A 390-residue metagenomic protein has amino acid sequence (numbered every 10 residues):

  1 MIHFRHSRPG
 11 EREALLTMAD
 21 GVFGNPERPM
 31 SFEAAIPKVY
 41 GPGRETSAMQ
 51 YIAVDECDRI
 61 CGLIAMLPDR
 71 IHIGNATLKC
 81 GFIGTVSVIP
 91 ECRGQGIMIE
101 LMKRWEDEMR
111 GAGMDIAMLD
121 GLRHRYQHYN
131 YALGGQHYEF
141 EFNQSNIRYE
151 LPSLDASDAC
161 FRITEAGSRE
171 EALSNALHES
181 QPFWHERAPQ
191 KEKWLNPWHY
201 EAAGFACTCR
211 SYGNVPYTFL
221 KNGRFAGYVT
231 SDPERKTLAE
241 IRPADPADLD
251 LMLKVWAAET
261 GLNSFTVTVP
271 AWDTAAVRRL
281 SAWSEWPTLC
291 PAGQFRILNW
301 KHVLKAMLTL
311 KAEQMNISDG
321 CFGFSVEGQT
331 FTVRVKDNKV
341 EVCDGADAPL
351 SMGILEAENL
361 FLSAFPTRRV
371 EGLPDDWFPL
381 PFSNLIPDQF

Functional and structural regions predicted by a protein language model:
M1-P68, N75-F82, E150-P197, E234-T237: Short amphipathic alpha-helix that is part of the acyltransferase structural core
E45-A48, L63-D69, G74-G96, W105-R110 (+1 more regions): Basic, Lys/Arg-rich alpha-helical nucleic-acid-recognition elements, primarily the DNA-binding modules of transcription
A48, G113-M114, G213-N214, T260-S264: Short, high-confidence coil segments that cap the C-terminus of an alpha-helix and link into the following beta-strand
A48-I52, L63, T85, N214-T218 (+2 more regions): Short hydrophobic/aromatic beta-strand element in the GNAT-like acyltransferase core that lines or flanks the acyl-donor
V88, G94-D107, L119, A244-A257: Conserved acetyl-CoA-binding loop-helix of GNAT-fold acetyltransferases
E108-D120, H124-Y131: Hydrophobic or amphipathic alpha-helical targeting/insertion segments
H124, Y131-L151, A239-D250, K254-F390: Active-site/acyl-donor-binding loops of N-acyltransferases
H137-E259, P270, P291-Q294, W300-N316: Amide-forming acyltransferase catalytic core, primarily the GNAT-like/NAT-type and related acyltransferase folds
